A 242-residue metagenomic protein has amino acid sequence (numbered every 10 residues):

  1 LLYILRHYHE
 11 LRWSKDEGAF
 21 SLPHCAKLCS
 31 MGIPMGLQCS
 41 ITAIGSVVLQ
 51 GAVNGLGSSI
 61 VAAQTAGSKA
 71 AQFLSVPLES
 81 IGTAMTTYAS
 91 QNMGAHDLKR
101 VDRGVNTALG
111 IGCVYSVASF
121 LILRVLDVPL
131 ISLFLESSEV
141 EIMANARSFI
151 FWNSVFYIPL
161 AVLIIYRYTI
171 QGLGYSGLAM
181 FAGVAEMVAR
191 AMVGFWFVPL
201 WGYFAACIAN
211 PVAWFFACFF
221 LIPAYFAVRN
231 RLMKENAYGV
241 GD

Functional and structural regions predicted by a protein language model:
L1, E79-G82, N153-G172, L178-V193 (+1 more regions): Short runs within selected transmembrane alpha-helices of multi-pass transporters and secretion channels
L1-I33, A89-F156, F197-D242: Short alpha-helical transmembrane segments in multi-pass integral membrane proteins
E17-V48, V53, F73, P77 (+5 more regions): Hydrophobic faces of transmembrane alpha-helices in multi-pass small-molecule transporters and flippases across diverse
M35, C39, V47, G51 (+7 more regions): Transmembrane alpha-helix boundary and packing residues in multipass membrane permease domains and related
S40-F73, Q91-N92, P129-E139, L200: Helix-terminus/linker motif at the lipid-water interface of multi-pass membrane proteins
A63-I122, D127, L160-A182: Small-residue-rich hydrophobic transmembrane alpha-helices
